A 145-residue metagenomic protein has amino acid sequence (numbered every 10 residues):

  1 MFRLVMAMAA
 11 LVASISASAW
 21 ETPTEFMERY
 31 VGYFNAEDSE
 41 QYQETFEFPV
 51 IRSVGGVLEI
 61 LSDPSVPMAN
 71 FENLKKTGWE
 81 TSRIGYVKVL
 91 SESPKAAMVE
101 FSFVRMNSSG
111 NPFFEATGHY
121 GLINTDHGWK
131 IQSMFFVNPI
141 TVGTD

Functional and structural regions predicted by a protein language model:
L4, M8-A36, E40, E44 (+1 more regions): Short, low-complexity N-terminal intrinsically disordered segments enriched in polar/charged residues
Y30, Y42-Q43, V50, V99 (+1 more regions): Hydrophobic pocket/interface hotspot
V31-A36, E47-I51, E72, K76: Sec-exported extracytoplasmic/periplasmic mature domains
F46, G56, F101-R105, G118-Y120 (+1 more regions): A mature extracytoplasmic/lumenal domain signature
I51-L61: A short gly/proline-enriched turn/hairpin at secondary-structure junctions
S53, S91-E92, N124: Generic beta-strand structural signal
S65-N111: Surface-exposed, charged secondary-structure patches
E115-T144: Short beta-strand edge/turn micro-motifs at domain boundaries
